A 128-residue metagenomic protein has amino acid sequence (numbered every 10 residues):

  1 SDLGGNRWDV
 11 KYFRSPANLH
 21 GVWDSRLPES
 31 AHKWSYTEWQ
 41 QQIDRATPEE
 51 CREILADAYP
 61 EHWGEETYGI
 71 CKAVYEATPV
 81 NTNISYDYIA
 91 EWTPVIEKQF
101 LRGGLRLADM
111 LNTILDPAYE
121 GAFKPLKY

Functional and structural regions predicted by a protein language model:
D2-Y128: C-terminal accessory segments of proteins
